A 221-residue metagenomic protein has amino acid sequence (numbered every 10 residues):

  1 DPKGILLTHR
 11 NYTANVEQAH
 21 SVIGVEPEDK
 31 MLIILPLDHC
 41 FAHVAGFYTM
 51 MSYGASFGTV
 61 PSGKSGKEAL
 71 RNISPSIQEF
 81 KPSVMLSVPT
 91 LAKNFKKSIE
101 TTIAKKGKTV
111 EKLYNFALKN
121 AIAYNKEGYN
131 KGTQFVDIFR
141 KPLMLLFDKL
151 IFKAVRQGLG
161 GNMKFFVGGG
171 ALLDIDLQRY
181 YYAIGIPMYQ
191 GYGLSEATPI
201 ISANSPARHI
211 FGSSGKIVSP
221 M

Functional and structural regions predicted by a protein language model:
D1-V16: Conserved AMP-binding A3 loop
L6, L86, I217: Short aromatic/basic micro-patch
R10, T90, A171-L172: Alpha-helix/helix-capping structural signal
T13-K30, L37-G132, V136-F152: Conserved AMP-binding/adenylation subdomain of ANL enzymes
G58-P61, R140-K141, L145, G161-G168 (+1 more regions): Conserved ATP-binding loop and adjacent catalytic segment of the adenylate-forming AMP-binding
L150-M163: Membrane-proximal helix-turn-helix segments that form the acceptor-binding/catalytic region of lipid-linked
